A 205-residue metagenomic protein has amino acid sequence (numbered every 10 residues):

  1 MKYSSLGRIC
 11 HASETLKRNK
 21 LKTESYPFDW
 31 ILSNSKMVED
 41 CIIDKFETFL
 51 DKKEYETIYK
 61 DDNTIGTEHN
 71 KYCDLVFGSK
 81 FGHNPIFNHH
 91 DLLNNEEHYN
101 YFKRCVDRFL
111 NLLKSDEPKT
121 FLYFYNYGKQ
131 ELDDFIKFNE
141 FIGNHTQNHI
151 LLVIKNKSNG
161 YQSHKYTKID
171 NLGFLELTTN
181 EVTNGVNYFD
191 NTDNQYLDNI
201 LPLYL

Functional and structural regions predicted by a protein language model:
M1-L205: Extracellular glycan-modifying ectodomains
